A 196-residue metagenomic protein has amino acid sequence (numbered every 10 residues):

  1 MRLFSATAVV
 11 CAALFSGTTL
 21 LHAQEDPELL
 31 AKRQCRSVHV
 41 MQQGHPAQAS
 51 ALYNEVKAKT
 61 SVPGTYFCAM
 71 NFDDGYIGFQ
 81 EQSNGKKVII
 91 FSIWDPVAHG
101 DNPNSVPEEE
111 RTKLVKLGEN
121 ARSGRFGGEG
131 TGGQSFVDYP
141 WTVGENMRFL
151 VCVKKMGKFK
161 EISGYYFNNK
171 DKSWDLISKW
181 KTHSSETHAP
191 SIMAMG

Functional and structural regions predicted by a protein language model:
M1-A6: Positively charged n-region of N-terminal signal peptides that target proteins for export
T7-G17: Bacterial N-terminal signal peptides
T19-A23: Sec/Tat signal peptide C-region and signal peptidase I cleavage site
Q24-A121: Secretory/extracellular carbohydrate-interaction modules and structurally similar beta-sandwich "look-alikes"
L30, D171-H183: Local beta-strand/beta-hairpin segments that build beta-sheet-rich folds
F126-N146: Short, aromatic/His-centered strand-loop micro-motif at the edge of beta-sheets
W141-L176: Carbohydrate-binding surfaces in secreted/extracellular proteins
K181-G196: Flexible glycan-contacting loops in extracellular carbohydrate-active proteins
